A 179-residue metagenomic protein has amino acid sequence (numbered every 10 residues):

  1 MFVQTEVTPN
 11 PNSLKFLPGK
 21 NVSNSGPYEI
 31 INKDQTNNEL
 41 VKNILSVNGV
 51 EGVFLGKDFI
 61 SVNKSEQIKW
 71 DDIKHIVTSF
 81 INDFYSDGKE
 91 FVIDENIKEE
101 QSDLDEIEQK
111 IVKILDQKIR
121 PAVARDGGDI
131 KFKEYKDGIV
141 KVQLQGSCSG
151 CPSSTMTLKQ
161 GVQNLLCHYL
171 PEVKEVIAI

Functional and structural regions predicted by a protein language model:
M1-I179: Domain-level signature for proteins that mediate thiol-based redox and metal-cofactor handling
